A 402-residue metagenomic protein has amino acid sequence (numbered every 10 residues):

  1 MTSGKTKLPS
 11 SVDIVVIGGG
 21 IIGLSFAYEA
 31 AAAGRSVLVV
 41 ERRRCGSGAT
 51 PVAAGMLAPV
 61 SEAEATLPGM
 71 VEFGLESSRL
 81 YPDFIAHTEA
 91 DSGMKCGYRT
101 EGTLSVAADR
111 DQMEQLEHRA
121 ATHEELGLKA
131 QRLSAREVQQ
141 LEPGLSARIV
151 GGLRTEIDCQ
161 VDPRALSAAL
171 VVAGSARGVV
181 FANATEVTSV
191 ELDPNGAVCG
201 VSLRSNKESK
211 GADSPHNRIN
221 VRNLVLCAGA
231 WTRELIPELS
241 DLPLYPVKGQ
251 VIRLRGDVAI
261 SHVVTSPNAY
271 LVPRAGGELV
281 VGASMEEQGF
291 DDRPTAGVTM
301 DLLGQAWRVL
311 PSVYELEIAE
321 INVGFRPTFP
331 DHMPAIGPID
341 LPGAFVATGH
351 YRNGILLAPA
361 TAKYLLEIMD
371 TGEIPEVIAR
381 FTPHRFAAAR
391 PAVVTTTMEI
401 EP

Functional and structural regions predicted by a protein language model:
P9-V12, D213-N223: Core beta-strand elements of the Rossmann-like FAD/NAD(P) dinucleotide-binding domain in flavoenzyme oxidoreductases
V12-V39: N-terminal Rossmann-like FAD-binding beta1-loop-alpha1 element of flavoenzymes
Y28-A33, V40-R42, G55-L57, M94-R99 (+2 more regions): Active-site substrate-recognition segment that forms the wall of the catalytic cavity or substrate channel
G55-E137, L141, Q305-W307: Dinucleotide-binding Rossmann-like beta1-alpha1 core, especially the glycine-rich loop that anchors the ADP
M94-A107, R119, L126, Q131-R177 (+3 more regions): Helix-loop-beta segment of a Rossmann-like dinucleotide-binding subdomain
L153-K207, I219-N223: Helical element adjacent to the flavin cofactor pocket in flavoenzyme catalytic cores
L310-P402: C-terminal catalytic lobe of FAD-dependent flavoproteins
